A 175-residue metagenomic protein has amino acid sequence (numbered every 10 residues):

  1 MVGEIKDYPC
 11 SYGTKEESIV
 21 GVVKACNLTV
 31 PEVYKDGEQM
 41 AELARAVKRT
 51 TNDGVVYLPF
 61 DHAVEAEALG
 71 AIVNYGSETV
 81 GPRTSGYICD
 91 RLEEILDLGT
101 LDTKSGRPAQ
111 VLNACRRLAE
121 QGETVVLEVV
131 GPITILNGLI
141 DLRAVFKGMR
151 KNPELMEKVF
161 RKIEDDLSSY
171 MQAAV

Functional and structural regions predicted by a protein language model:
M1-S77: N-terminal basic, low-complexity leaders that serve as flexible interaction/assembly modules and, when applicable, as
N74-A173: Active-site-proximal, glycine-rich beta->alpha crossover segments in alpha/beta enzymes that shape flexible
